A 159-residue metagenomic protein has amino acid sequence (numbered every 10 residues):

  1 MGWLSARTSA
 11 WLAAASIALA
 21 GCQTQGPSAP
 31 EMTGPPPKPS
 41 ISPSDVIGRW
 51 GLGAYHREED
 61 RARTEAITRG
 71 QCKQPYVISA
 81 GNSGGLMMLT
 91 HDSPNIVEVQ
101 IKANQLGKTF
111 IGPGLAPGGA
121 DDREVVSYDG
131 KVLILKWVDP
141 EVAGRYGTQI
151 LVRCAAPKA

Functional and structural regions predicted by a protein language model:
M1-L12: Bacterial N-terminal signal peptides that target proteins for export
A18-G21: C-terminal motif of bacterial Sec signal peptides marking the signal peptidase cleavage site
Q23, Q71-K73, R153-A155: Sequence contexts marking disulfide-bonded cysteines in secreted/extracellular proteins
G26-P36, L106-A159: Beta-sheet ligand-binding and adhesion/scaffold domains
G34-G84, Y146: Short, solvent-exposed loop/hinge segments that bridge or flank secondary-structure elements
R57-E58, G81-K131: Contiguous, well-ordered beta-strand patches that form the walls/edges of small beta-barrel/beta-sandwich domains
T64-I67, V77-N82, L86-L89, E98-N104 (+4 more regions): Extracytoplasmic/cell-surface-exposed regions of Actinobacterial cell-envelope-associated and secreted proteins
